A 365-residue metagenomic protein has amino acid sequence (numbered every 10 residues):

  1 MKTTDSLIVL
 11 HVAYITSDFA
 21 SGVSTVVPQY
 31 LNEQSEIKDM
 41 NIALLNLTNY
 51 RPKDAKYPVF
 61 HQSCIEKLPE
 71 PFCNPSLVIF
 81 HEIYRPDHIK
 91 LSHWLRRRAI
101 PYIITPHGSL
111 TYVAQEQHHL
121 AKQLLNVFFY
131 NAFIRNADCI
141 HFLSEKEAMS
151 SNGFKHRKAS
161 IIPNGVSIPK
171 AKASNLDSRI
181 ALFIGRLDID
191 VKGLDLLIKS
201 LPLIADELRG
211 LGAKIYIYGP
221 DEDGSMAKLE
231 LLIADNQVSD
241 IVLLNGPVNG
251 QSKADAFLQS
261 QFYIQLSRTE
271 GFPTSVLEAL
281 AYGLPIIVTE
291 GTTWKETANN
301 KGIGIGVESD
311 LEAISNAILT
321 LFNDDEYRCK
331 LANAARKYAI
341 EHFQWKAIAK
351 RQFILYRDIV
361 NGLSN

Functional and structural regions predicted by a protein language model:
L10-H11, H141, A173-K192, I198-L201 (+1 more regions): Conserved donor-binding/catalytic core segment of Leloir-type glycosyltransferases
N46-N49, I184, A213-K228, G246: Glycosyltransferase donor-sugar binding loop
F72, I134, P247-V248, D255-S260: Short alpha-helical donor nucleotide-sugar binding micro-motif in glycosyltransferases
R97, K122-C139: Membrane-proximal helix-turn-helix segments that form the acceptor-binding/catalytic region of lipid-linked
K146, G165: Carbohydrate-associated surface elements
R268: Aromatic "clamp/platform" in nucleotide-sugar-dependent glycosyltransferases that forms part of the donor/acceptor
P285-T289: Short hydrophobic beta-strand element within catalytic cores of glycosyltransferases and related nucleotide-activated
N300, G304-E312, T320-E326: Conserved acidic donor-binding segment of nucleotide-sugar-dependent glycosyltransferases
